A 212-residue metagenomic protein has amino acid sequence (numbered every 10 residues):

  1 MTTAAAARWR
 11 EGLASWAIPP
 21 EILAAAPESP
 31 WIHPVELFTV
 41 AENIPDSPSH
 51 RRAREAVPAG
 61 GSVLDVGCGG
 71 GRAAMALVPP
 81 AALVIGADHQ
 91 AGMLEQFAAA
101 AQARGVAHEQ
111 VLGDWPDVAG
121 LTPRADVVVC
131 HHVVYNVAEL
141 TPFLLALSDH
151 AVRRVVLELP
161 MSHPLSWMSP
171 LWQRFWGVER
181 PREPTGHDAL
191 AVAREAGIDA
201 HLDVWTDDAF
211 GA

Functional and structural regions predicted by a protein language model:
M1-V57: Conserved class I S-adenosyl-L-methionine
G60: Phosphate-coordination loops involved in phosphoryl transfer and adenosine-cofactor binding
L64, G70-D117: Class I SAM-dependent methyltransferase SAM/SAH-binding core
G120-V127: A short acidic, Gly/Pro-enriched loop at the edge of an enzyme's catalytic core that lines a small-molecule cofactor
V127-E139: A short SAM/SAH-binding and catalytic strip from SAM-dependent methyltransferases
T141-V156: A short glycine-rich, Lys/Arg-flanked "PGG" loop and its adjoining helix->strand segment in the class I
R154-P181: Conserved class I S-adenosyl-L-methionine
P181-A212: Substrate-binding/catalytic lobe of Class I Rossmann-like enzymes that use SAM or dcSAM, i.e., the mid-to-C-terminal
